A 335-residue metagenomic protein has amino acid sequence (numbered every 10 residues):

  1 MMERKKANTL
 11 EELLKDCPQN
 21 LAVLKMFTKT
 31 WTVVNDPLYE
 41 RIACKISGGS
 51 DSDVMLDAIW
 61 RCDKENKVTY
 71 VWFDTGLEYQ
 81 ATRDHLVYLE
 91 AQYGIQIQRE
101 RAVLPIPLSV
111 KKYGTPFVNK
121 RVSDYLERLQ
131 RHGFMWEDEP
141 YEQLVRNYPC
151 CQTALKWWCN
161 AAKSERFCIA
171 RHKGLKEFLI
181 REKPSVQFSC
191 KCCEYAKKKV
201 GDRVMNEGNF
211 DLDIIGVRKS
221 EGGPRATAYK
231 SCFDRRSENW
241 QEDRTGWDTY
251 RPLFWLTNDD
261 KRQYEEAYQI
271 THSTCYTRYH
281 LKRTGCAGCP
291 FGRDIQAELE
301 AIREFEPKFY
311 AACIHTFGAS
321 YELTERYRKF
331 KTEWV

Functional and structural regions predicted by a protein language model:
M2-D260, E265-A267: ATP-dependent adenylation/nucleotidyltransferase module used to activate substrates
E3-T9, Y39-R41, D243-G246, N258-V335: ATP/NTP-dependent adenylation/nucleotidyl-transfer catalytic domains that generate, transfer, or process NMP-activated
